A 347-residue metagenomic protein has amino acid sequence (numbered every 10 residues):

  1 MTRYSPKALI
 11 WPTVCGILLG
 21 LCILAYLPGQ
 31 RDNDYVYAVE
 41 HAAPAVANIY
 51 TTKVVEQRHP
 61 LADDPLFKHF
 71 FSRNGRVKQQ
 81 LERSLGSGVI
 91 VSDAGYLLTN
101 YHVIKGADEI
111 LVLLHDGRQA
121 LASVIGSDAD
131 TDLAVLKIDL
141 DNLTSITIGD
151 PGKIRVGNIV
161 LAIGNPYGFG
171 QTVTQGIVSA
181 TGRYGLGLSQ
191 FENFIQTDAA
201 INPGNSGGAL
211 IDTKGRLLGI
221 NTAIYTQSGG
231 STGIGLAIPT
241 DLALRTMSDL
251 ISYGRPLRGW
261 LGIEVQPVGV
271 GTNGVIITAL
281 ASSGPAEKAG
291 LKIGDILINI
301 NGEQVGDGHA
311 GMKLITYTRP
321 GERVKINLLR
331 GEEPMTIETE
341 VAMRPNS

Functional and structural regions predicted by a protein language model:
T2-Y26: Single-pass membrane-anchoring alpha-helices
G16, A25-N273, A279-S282, G308-R323 (+2 more regions): Serine-dependent protease modules
L97-L98, A286-G308: Conserved PDZ fold ligand-binding element
E287-A289, M335-I337, S347: Extended hydrophobic-aromatic, low-complexity segments
